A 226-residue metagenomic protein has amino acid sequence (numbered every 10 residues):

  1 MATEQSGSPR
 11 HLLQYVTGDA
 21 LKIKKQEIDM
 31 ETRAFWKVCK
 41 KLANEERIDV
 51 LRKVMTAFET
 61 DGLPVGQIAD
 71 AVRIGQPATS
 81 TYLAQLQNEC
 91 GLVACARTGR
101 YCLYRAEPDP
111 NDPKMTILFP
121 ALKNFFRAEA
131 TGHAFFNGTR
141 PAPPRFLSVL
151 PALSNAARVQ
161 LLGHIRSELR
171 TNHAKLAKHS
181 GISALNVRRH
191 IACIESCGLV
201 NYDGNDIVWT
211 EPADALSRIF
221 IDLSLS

Functional and structural regions predicted by a protein language model:
A2-F35, R52-A57, P108-A156, Q160-S167 (+1 more regions): Amphipathic alpha-helical dimerization/coiled-coil segments that flank or bridge DNA-binding/regulatory modules
I23, V65-D70, T79-S80, L92 (+1 more regions): Extended, composition-driven regions rather than compact fold-specific motifs
A34-G75, C90, T98-P110, R145-I182 (+2 more regions): N-terminal helix-turn-helix DNA-binding core of bacterial DNA-binding proteins
I74-N88, G181-S196: Short amphipathic alpha-helical interaction segments
Q87-T98, E195-N205: A short, conserved structural fragment
T98-C102, T116-F119, I191, D206-T210 (+1 more regions): Short, structured secondary-structure boundary patches
P141, A192-E195, V200-N201, S226: Positively charged, low-complexity terminal tracts and the immediately adjacent first secondary-structure elements
